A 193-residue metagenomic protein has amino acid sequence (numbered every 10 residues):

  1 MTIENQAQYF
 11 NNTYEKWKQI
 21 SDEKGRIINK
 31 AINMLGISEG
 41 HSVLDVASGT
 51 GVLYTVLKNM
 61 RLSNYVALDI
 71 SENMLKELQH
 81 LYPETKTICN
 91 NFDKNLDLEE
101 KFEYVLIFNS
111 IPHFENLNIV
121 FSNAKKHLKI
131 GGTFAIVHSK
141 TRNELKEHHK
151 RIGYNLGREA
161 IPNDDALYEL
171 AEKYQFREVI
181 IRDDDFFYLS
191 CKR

Functional and structural regions predicted by a protein language model:
M1-G36, E77, R142-N143: Conserved class I S-adenosyl-L-methionine
G40-G49: Conserved class I S-adenosyl-L-methionine
T50-K94: Class I SAM-dependent methyltransferase SAM/SAH-binding core
L106: A conserved beta-strand element that flanks and buttresses the S-adenosyl-L-methionine
I119-I130: A short glycine-rich, Lys/Arg-flanked "PGG" loop and its adjoining helix->strand segment in the class I
A135-A160: Conserved class I S-adenosyl-L-methionine
R158-Y174: Short alpha-helix
Q175-F176, I180-R193: Core SAM-dependent methyltransferase catalytic element
